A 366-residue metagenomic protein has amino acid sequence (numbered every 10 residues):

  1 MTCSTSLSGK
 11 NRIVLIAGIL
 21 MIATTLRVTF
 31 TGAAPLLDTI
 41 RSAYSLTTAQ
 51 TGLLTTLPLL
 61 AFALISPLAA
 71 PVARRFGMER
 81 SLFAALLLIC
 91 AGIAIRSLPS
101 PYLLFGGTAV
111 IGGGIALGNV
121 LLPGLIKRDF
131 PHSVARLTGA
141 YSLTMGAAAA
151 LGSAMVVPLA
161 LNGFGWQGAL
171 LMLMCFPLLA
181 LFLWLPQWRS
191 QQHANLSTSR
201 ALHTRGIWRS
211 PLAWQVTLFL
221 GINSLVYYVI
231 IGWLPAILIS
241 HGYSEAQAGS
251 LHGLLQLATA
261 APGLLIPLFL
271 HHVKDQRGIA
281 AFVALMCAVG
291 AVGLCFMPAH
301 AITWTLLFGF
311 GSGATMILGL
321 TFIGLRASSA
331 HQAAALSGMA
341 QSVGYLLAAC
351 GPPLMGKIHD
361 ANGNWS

Functional and structural regions predicted by a protein language model:
T2-G9, R189-V216: Juxtamembrane intracellular "pre-TM" segments in multi-pass secondary transporters
A33-A34, P211-G253, L257-G263: Extracytoplasmic gate region of multi-pass secondary transporters
L64-Y102: Conserved MFS/SLC helix-loop-helix module at the cytosolic interface between two early adjacent transmembrane helices
I65-G77, P262-D275: Helix-to-loop junctions at the C-terminal end of transmembrane segments in multipass secondary transporters
P101, H132-S133, G139-R189: Helix-loop-helix hairpin linking two adjacent transmembrane segments in secondary transporters
T108-L143: Cytoplasmic helix-loop-helix junction between adjacent transmembrane helices in 12-TM secondary transporters
K274-F322: C-terminal transmembrane helical hairpin of 12-TM major facilitator-type secondary transporters
A330-N364: A late C-terminal transmembrane helix in Major Facilitator Superfamily
